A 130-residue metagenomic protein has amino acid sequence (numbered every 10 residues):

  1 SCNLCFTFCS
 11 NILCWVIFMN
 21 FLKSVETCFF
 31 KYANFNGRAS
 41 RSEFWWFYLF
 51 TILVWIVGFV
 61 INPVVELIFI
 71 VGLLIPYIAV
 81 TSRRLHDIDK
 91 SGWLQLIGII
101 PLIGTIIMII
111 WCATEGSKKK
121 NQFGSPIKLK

Functional and structural regions predicted by a protein language model:
S1-F18: Short, Lys/Arg-enriched N-terminal segments with co-localized hydrophobic residues within the first ~10-30 amino acids
C5, S42-T81, I88-A113: Hydrophobic alpha-helical transmembrane segments in multi-pass membrane proteins
W15-T27: Short, charged cytosolic
S24-W46: Membrane interfacial helix-start motif at the N-side
F29, T81-R83, D87-G92, K120-K130: Membrane-interface segments at transmembrane-helix boundaries
M108-P126: Juxtamembrane cytosolic face of transmembrane helices
